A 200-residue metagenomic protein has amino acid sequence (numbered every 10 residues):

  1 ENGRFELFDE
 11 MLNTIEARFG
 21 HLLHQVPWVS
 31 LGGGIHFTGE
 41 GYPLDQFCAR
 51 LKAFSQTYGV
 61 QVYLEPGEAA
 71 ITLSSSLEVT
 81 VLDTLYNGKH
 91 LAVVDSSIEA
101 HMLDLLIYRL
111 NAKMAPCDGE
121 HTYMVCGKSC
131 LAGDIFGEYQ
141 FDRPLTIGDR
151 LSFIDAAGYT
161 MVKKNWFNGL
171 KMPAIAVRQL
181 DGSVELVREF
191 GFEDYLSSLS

Functional and structural regions predicted by a protein language model:
E1-N87, N168: Active-site loop/helix belt of alpha/beta enzymes
R50, Q61-S200: Charged (often Lys/Glu-rich) extended helix/loop segments that serve as interaction or gating elements
